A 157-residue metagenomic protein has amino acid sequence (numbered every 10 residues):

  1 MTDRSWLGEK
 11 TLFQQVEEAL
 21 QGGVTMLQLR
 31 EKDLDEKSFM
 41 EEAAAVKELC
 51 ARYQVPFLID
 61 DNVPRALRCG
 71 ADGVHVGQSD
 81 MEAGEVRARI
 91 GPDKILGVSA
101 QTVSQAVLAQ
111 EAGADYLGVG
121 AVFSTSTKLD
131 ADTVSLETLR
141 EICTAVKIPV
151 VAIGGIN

Functional and structural regions predicted by a protein language model:
M1-A83, A88-Y116, A131-E137, E141-P149 (+1 more regions): Conserved N-terminal beta1-alpha1 strand-loop-helix module at the mouth
S126-T127: Juxtamembrane interface at the ends
